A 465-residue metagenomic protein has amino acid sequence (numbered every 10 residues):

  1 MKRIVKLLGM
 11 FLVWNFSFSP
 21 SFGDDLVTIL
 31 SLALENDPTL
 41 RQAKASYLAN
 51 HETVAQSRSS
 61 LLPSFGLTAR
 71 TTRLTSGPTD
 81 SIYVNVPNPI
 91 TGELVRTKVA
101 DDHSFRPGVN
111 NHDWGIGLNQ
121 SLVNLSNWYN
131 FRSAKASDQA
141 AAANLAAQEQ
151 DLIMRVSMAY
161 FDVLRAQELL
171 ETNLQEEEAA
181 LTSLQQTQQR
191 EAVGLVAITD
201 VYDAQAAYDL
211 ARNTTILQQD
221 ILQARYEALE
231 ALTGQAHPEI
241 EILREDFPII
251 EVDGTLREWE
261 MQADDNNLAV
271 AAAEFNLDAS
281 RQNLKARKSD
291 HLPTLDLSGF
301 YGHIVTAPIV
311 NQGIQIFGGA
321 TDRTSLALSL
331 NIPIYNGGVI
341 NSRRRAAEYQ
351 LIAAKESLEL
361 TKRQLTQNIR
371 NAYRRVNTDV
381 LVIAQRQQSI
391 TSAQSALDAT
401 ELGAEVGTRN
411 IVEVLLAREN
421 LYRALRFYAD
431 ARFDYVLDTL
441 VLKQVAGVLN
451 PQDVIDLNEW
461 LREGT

Functional and structural regions predicted by a protein language model:
M1-R3, D24, E149-D264, R375 (+3 more regions): Periplasmic alpha-helical coiled-coil/stalk elements that build and connect Gram-negative outer-membrane
L8-S17: Bacterial N-terminal signal peptides
F22, R73-T75, F427-T465: Acidic, low-complexity, intrinsically disordered peripheral segments
S31-R41, L48-P63, S104-G108, G115-S133 (+9 more regions): A glycine-/polar-enriched beta->alpha junction
Q42-S57, Q148, L152-E171, T182 (+5 more regions): Amphipathic alpha-helical coiled-coil segments
A43, F65-A69, A273, L295-G299: Membrane-embedded beta-strand positions of outer-membrane beta-barrel proteins
T68-I116, L243-D253, K285, S298-I332 (+2 more regions): Small/polar, glycine/serine/threonine/aspartate-rich low-complexity segments that form flexible
